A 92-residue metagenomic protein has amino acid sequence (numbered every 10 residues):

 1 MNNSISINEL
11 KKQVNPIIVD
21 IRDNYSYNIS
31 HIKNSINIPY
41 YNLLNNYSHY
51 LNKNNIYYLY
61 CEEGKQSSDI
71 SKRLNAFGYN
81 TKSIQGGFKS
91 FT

Functional and structural regions predicted by a protein language model:
M1-I29: Flexible, polar/low-complexity N-terminal or interdomain linker segments that lie immediately upstream of folded
I18, S35-N37, T81-S83: Conserved beta-strand scaffold positions in the cores of enzyme catalytic domains, especially in NTP/NDP-utilizing
D20-R22, N46, Q66: Short, cationic motifs built from Arg/Lys/His that form the positively charged side of catalytic pockets
I21-D23, Y40, G86: Active-site loop/turn elements of alpha/beta-hydrolase fold enzymes, especially the short glycine-/histidine-rich
S26, N45, K89-T92: Conserved protein kinase catalytic core
H31-K33, F77: Short, structured coil segments at secondary-structure junctions
N34-Y58: Helix-loop module immediately N-terminal to the HCX5R catalytic loop in PTP-like cysteine phosphatase domains
Y50-T92: Catalytic cysteine-centered active loop of the rhodanese-like fold, especially the PTP/DSP P-loop
